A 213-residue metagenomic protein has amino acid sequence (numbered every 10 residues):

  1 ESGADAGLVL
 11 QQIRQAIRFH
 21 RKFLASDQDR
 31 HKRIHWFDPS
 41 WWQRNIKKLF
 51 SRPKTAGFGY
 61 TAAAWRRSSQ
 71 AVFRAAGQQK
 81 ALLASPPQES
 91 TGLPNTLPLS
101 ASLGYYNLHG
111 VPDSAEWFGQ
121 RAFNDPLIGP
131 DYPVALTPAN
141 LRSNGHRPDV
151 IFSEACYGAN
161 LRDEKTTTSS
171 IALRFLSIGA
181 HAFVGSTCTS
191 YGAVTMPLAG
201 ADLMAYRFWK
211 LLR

Functional and structural regions predicted by a protein language model:
E1-Q78: Structured catalytic cores of large enzymes
S2-D5, E89, R213: Alpha-helix capping and helix-coil boundary motifs
L8, Y106-H109, L203-F208: Broad hydrophobic/π-residue packing in well-ordered secondary structure
Q11-I13, T61, L108, P148-D149 (+2 more regions): Generic hydrophobic/packing signal
Q15, K48, A71-A75, N95 (+2 more regions): Charged/polar, solvent-exposed surface patches and flexible loops
I46-L49, P53, G57-S169, C188: Catalytic-core segments of thiol-dependent peptidases
V150-R213: Active-site-proximal C-terminal subdomain of hydrolase catalytic domains
